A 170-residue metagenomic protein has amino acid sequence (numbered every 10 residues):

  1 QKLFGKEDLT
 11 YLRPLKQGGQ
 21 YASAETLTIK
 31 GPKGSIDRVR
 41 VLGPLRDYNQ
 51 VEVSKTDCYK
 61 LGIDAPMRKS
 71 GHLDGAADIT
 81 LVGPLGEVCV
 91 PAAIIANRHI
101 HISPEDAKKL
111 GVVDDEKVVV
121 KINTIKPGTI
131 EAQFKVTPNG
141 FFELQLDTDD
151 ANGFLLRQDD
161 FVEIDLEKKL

Functional and structural regions predicted by a protein language model:
Q1-P32, D37-D115, K121, E131-F161: Short beta-strand-centered segments at strand-helix junctions
G86-E87, N123-P127, E167-L170: Short, charged beta-turn/beta-strand-edge "cap" motif at the junction between a beta-strand and an adjacent loop
